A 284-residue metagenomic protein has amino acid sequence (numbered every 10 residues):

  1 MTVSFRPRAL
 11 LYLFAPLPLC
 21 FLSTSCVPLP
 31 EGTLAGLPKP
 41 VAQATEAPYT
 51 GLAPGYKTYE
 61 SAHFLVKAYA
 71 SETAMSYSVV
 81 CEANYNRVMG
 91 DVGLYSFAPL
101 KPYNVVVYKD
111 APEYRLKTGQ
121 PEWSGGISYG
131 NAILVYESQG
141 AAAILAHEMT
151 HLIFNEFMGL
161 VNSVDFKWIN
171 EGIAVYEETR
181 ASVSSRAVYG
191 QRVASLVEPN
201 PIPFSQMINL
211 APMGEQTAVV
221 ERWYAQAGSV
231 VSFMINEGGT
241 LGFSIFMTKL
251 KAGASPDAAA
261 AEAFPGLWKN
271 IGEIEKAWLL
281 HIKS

Functional and structural regions predicted by a protein language model:
T2-F14: Bacterial N-terminal signal peptides that target proteins for export
L17: Short polybasic linear motifs
L22-S25: C-terminal motif of bacterial Sec signal peptides marking the signal peptidase cleavage site
V27-P30: Bacterial signal peptide processing site
G36-L37: Compositionally biased alpha-helical segments
T45-V161, F166, P256-E262: Juxtacatalytic substrate-recognition/specificity segment
Q120-E122, G126-S128, I133, L160-S284: Acidic/His/Gly-enriched intrinsically disordered linker/tail segments that often contain short helix/coil "MoRF-like"
